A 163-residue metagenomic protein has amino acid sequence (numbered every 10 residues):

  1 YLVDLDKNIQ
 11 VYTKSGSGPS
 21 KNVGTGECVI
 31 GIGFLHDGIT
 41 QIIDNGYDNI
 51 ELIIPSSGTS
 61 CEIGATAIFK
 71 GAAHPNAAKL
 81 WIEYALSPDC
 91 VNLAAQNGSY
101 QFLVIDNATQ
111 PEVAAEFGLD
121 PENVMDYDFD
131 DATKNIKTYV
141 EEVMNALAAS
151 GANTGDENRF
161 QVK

Functional and structural regions predicted by a protein language model:
Y1-I53: Ligand-binding pocket segment of bilobal, Venus flytrap-like solute-binding proteins
D4, G18, N22, E27 (+8 more regions): Extracytoplasmic/secreted proteins, especially bacterial periplasmic and envelope-associated proteins
D6-Q10, G24, C28, A73 (+3 more regions): Sec-exported extracytoplasmic/periplasmic mature domains
I9, I30, N49, Q101-F102 (+2 more regions): Residue-level detector of short coil/turn "hinge" positions at structural boundaries
T13-S17, G71-N76, P88, F129-K137: Soluble non-cytosolic domains of exported or imported proteins
S56: Residues at the C-termini of beta-strands that transition into short coil/loop
T59-S60, G64, F69-D126, R159-F160: Mature extracytoplasmic/periplasmic domains
L119-K163: Conserved C-terminal helix/tail region of periplasmic/extracytoplasmic solute-binding proteins
